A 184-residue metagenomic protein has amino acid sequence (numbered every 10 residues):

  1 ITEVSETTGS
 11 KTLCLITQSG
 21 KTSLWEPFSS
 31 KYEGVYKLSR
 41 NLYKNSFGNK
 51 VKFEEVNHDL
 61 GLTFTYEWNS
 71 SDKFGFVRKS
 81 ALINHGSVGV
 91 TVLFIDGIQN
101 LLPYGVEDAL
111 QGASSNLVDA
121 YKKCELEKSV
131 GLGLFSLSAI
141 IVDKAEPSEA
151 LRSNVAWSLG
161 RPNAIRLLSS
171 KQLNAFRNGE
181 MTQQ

Functional and structural regions predicted by a protein language model:
I1-Q184: Anionic coordination/interaction segments
